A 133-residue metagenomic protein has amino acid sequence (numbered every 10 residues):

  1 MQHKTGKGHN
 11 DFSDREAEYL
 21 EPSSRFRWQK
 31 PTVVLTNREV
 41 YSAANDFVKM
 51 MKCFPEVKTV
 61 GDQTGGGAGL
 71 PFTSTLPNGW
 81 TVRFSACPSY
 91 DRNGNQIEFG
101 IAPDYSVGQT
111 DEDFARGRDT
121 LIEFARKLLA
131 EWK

Functional and structural regions predicted by a protein language model:
M1-K133: C-terminal "post-core" interaction segments
